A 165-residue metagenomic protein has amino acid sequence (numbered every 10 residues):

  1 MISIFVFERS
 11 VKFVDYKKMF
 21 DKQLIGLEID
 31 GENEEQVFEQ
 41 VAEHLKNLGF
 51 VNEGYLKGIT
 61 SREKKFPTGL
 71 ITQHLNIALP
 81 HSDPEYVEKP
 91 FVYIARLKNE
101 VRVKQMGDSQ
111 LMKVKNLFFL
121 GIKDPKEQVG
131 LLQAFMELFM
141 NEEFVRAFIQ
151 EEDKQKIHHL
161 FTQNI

Functional and structural regions predicted by a protein language model:
I2-I165: Cytosolic covalent-transfer regions centered on His/Cys nucleophiles that carry phosphoryl or persulfide groups
